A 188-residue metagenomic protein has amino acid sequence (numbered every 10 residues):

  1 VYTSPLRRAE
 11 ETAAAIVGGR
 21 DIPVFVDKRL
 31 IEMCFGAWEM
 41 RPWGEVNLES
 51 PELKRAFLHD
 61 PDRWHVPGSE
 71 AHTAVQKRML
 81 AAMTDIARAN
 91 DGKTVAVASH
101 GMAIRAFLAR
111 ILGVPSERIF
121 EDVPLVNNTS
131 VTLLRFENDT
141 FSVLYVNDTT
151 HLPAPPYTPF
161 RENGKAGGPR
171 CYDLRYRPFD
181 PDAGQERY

Functional and structural regions predicted by a protein language model:
V1-R55: Phosphate-coordination/substrate-recognition cap region in phosphate-metabolizing enzymes
T3-S4, K77, A98-S99: Short beta-strand scaffold positions
R8, A103-I104: Alpha-helix capping/helix-boundary segments
A15, A106, R110: Active-site signature of alpha/beta-hydrolase-fold catalytic machinery across serine- and Asp/Cys-nucleophile hydrolases
M33-E45, R88, K93, A109-Y188: Acidic, low-complexity terminal tails and accessory targeting/binding regions of phosphate-metabolizing enzymes
L53-A74, G167-Y172: Short glycine/proline- and acidic residue-enriched helix-loop micro-motifs that form flexible lids or anion-recognition
Q76, L80-R88: Generic structural signal for well-ordered alpha-helical scaffold segments
I86, K93-M102: Generic beta-sheet signal
